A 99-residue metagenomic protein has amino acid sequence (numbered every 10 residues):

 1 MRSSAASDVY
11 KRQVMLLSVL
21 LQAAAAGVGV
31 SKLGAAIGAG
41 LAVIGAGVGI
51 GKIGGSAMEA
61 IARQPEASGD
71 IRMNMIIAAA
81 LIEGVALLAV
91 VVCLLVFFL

Functional and structural regions predicted by a protein language model:
M1-Q13: Single conserved hydrophobic/aromatic residue that forms the stacking wall/gate of nucleotide- or nucleobase-binding
K11-G29: Short, strongly hydrophobic alpha-helical membrane anchors
V28-K52: Short alpha-helical packing/oligomerization segments
I50-I77: Amphipathic, cytosolic membrane-interfacial segments at TM-TM junctions
K52-I53, A89-V92: Transmembrane alpha-helix boundary/anchor motif
I77-A89: Membrane-embedded alpha-helical segments of transport systems, primarily multispan ion/solute transporters
V92-L99: Juxtamembrane boundary at the C-terminal end of a transmembrane helix
